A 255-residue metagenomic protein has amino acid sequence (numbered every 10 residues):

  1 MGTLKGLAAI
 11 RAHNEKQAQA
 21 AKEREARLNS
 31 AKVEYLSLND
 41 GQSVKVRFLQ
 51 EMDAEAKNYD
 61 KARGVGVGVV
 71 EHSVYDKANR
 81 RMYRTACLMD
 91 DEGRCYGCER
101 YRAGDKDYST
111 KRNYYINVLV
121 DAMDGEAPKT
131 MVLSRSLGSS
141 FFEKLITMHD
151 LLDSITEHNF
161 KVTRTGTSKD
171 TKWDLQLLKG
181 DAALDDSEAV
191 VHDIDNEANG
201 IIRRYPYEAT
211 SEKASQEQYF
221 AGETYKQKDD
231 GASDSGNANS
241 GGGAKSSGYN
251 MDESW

Functional and structural regions predicted by a protein language model:
M1-L151, G200-I201, Y207-Q227, M251-W255: OB-fold ssDNA-binding interfaces and closely related basic DNA-contact patches used across DNA replication/repair
E34, D181, K228-D230, S247: Residue-level detector of intrinsically disordered/flexible regions characterized by low predicted structural confidence
Y115, N159, K172: Beta-strand-rich binding-surface signature of beta-sandwich/beta-barrel folds used to engage anionic ligands
L133-S136, T163-I194: OB-fold/S1-family single-stranded nucleic acid-binding modules
L152-T163, T167: Elongated alpha-helical scaffolds
D193-I201: Intrinsically disordered, low-complexity regulatory regions that flank transcription factor DNA-binding cores
G231-G236: Pol beta-like nucleotidyltransferase catalytic core
N237-W255: Long, low-complexity, intrinsically disordered segments
